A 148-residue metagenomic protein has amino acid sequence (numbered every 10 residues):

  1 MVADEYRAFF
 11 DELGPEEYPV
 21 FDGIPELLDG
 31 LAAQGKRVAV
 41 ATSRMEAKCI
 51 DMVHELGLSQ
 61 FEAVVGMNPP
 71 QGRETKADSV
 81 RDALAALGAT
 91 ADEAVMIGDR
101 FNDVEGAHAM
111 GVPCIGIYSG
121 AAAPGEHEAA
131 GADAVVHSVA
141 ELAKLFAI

Functional and structural regions predicted by a protein language model:
E12-V40, E46-I50, H54, A77: Short, acidic loop-to-helix structural element flanking the phosphoryl-transfer center in phosphate-processing enzymes
P19-G23, R44, D99, S119-A122 (+1 more regions): Short beta->alpha linker loops
P25-A33, L84, V104-A109: Surface-exposed amphipathic alpha-helices with a cationic face
L28, Q60-E62, A91: Core-facing hydrophobic residues within beta-strands of well-ordered domains
A32-K36, A86-E93, I148: Glycine-rich phosphate-binding loop signature in dinucleotide/nucleotide-binding domains
S59-E74: A short, structured active-site edge motif that brings together acidic residues
T75-V104: Conserved Lys-Pro-Asp/Glu-containing loop-to-beta segment of HAD-superfamily phosphomonoesterases, centered on
V95-H137: Acidic, Mg2+-coordinating phosphoryl-transfer loop and its flanking beta/alpha structural elements, shared across
